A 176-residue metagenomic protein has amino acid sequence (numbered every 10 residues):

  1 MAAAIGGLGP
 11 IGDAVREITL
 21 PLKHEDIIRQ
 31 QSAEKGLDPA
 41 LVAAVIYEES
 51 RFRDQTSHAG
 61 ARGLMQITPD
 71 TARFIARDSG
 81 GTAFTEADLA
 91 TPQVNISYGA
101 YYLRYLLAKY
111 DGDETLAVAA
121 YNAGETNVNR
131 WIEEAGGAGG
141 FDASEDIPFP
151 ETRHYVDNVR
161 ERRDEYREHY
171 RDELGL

Functional and structural regions predicted by a protein language model:
M1-A4: N-terminal Sec-pathway targeting helices
G7-L176: Catalytic glycan-binding domains that act on GlcNAc-containing polysaccharides
